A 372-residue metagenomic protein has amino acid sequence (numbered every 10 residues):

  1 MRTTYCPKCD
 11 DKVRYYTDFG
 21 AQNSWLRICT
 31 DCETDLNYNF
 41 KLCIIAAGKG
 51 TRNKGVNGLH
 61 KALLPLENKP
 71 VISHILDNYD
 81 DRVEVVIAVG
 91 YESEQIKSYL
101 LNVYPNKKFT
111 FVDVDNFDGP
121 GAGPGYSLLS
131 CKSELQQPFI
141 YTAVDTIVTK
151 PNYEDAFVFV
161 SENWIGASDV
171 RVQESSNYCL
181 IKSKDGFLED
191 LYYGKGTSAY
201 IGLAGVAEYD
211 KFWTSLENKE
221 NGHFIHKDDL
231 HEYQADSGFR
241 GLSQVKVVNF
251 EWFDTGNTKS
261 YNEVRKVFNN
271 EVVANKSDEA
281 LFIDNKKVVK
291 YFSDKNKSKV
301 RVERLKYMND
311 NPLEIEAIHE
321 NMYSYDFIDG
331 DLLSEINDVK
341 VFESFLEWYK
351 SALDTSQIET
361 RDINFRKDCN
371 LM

Functional and structural regions predicted by a protein language model:
P7, R27-G58: N-terminal nucleotide-binding beta1-loop-alpha1 segment
Y16-R27: Short linker/helix segments within small regulatory modules
W25-L42, T197-D284: Conserved alpha/beta core of the MobA/IspD/sugar-nucleotide pyrophosphorylase nucleotidyltransferase superfamily
K69-E84: A short, N-terminal amphipathic alpha-helix
L101, N106-L180: Conserved beta-loop-beta/alpha segment of the NTase-like Rossmann-fold superfamily that binds/positions NTPs
V148-I225: Conserved core of the sugar-phosphate nucleotidyltransferase
A274-R304, I318-I336: ATP-binding glycine-rich loop module of kinase domains
L305-P312, L332-M372: Conserved kinase catalytic-core helix
